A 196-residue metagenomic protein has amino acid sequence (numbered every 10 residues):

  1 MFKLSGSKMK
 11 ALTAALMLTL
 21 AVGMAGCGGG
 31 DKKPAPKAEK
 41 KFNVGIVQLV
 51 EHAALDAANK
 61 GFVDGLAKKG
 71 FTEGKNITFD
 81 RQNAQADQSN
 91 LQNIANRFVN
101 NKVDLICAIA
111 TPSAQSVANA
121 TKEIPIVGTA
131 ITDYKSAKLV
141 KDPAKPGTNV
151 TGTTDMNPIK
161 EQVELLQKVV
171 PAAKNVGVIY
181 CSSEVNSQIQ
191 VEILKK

Functional and structural regions predicted by a protein language model:
F2-A14, G23, G28-K196: Short hydrophobic alpha-helices and adjacent helix-cap/hinge residues
L16-L18: Short, linear, compositionally biased motifs with a strong N-terminal bias
